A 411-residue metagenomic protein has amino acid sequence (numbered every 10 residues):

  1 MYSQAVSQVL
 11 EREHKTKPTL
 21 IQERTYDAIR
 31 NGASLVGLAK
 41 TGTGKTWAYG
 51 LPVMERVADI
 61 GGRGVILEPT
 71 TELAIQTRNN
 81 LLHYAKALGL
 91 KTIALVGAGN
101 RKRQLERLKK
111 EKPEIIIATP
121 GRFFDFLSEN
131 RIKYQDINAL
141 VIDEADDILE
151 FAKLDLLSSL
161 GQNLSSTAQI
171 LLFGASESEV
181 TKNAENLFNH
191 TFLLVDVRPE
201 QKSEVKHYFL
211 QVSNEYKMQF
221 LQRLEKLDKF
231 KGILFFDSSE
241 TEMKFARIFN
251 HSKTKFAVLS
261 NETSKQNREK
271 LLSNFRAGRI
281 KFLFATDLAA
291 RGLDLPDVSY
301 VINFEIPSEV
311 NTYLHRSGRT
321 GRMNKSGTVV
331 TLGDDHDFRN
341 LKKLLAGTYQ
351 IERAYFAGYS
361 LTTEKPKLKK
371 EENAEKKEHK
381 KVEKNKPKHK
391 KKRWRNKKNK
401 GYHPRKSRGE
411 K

Functional and structural regions predicted by a protein language model:
M1-L38: Conserved pre-motif I regulatory segment
A5, S165-T167, K229-F230, H251 (+6 more regions): Arginine-glycine-biased low-complexity disordered regions
Q8, G61-D125, I137-A139, T254-L259: Conserved nucleic-acid-binding Ia/Ib motif block in the N-terminal RecA-like helicase ATPase lobe
E23-L35, K45-G61, I75-Q76, N80-Y84: Walker A/P-loop NTP-binding motif
K102-R107, E242-I248, T254-A290: Conserved helicase ATPase core of P-loop NTP-dependent helicases/translocases
P120, D143-A145, F304: Walker B catalytic acidic pair
F124-D125, I132-R198: Post-DEXD/H (motif II) to motif III coupling segment of the RecA-like Helicase ATP-binding lobe
S203-I248: Conserved interdomain hinge at the start of the Helicase C-terminal
